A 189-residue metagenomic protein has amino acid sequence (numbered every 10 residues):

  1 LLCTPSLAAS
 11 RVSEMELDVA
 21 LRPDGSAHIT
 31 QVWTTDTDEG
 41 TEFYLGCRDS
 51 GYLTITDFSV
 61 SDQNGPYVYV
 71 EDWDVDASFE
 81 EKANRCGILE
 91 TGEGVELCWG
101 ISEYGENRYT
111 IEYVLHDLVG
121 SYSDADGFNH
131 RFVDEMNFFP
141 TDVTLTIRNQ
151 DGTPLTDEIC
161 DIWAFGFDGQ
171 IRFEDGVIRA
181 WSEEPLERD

Functional and structural regions predicted by a protein language model:
T4-R188: Lumenal/extracellular ectodomains and adaptor appendage modules of the eukaryotic vesicle/secretory system
